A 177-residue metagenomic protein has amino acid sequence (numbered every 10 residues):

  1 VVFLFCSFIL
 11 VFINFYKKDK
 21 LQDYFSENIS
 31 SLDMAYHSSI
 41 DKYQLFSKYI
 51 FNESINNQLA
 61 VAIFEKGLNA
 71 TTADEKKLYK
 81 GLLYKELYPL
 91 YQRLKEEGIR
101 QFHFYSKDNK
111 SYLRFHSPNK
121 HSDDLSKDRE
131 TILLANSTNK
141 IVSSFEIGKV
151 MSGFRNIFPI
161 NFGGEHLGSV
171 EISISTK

Functional and structural regions predicted by a protein language model:
V2-L78, P89, K95-R100, I141-V142 (+3 more regions): Juxtamembrane extracytoplasmic/periplasmic/luminal helical "stalk" adjacent to the first N-terminal
D41, L45, K77, G81-K85 (+2 more regions): Soluble non-cytosolic domains of exported or imported proteins
Q92-S173: Extracytoplasmic/periplasmic ligand-binding sensor regions of membrane-associated signaling proteins
